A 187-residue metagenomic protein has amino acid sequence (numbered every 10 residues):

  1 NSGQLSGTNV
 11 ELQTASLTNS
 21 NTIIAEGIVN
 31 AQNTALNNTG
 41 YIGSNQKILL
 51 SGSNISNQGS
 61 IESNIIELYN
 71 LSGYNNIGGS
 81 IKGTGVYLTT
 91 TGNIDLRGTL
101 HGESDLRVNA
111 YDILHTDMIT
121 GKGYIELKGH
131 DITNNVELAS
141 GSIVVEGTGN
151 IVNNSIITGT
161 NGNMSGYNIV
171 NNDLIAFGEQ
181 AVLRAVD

Functional and structural regions predicted by a protein language model:
N1-L5, T18-I24, L36-G43, I55-E62 (+6 more regions): Short, T/G/N/S-enriched strand-turn elements that build extracellular solenoid repeat scaffolds
N9-L17, G27-L36, Q46-S53, I65-G73 (+6 more regions): Well-ordered beta-strand segments characteristic of repetitive beta-sheet solenoids
